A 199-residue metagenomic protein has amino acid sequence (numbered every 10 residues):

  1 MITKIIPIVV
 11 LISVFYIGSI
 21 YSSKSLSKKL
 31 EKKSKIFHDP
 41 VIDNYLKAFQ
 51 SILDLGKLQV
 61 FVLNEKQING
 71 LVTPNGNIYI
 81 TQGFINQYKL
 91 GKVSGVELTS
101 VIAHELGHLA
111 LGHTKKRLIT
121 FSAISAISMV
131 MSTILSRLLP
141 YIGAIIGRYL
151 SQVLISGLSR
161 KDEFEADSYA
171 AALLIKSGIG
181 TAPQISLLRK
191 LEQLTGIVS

Functional and structural regions predicted by a protein language model:
M1-S199: A Zn2+-metalloprotease active-site environment signal
